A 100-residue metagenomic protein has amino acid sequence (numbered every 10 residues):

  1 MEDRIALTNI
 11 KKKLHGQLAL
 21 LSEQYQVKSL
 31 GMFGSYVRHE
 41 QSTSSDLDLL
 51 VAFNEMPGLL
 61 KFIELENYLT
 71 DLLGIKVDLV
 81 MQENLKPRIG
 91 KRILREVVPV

Functional and structural regions predicted by a protein language model:
M1-L30: Helical scaffold of the NTase/Pol beta-like nucleotidyltransferase catalytic core
R4-I5, K11, F53-E83: Metal-dependent nucleotidyltransferase catalytic core
Y25, S44-D46, L72: Short connector loops at helix/strand junctions that flank enzyme active sites, especially segments positioning acidic
L30, L47-L49, V77: Conserved beta-strand core positions
G34, H39-G58: Catalytic metal-binding acidic patch
R88-R92: Short, charged recognition helix plus adjacent turn of helix-turn-helix-like nucleic-acid-binding domains
L94-V100: Short hydrophobic/aromatic patches at helix-to-coil boundaries
